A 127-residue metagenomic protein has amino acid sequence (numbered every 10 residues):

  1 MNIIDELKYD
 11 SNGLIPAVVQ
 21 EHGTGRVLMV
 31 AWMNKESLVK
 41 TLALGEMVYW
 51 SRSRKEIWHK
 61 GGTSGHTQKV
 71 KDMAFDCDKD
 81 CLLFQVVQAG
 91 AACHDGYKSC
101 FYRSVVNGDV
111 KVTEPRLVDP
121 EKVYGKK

Functional and structural regions predicted by a protein language model:
N2-L14, Q20-G23, V27-L28, M33-K127: C-terminal binding/interaction regions
